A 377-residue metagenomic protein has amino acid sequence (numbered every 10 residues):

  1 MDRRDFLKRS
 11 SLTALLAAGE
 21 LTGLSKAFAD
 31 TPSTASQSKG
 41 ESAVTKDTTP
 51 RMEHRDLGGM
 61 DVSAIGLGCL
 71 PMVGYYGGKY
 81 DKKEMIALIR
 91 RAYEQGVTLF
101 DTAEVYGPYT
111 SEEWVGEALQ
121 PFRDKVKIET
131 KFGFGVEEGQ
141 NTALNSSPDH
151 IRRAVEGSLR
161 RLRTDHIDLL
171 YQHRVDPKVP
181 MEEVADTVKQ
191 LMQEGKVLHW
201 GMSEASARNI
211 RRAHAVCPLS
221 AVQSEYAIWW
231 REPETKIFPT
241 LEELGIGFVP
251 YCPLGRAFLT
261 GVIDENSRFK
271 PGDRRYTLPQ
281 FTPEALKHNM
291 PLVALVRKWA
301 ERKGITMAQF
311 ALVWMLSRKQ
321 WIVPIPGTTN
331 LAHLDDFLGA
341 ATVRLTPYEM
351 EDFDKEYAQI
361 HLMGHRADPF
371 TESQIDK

Functional and structural regions predicted by a protein language model:
D2-K127: N-terminal binding-site loop/beta-alpha segment at the start of enzyme catalytic domains that lines or forms
L7, F28-M52, I86, E243 (+5 more regions): Terminal-tail/helix-coil boundary detector
L57, L67, F100, V115 (+12 more regions): Conserved, mostly hydrophobic/aromatic
M60-I65, G96-T98, R123-V126, T164-D168 (+5 more regions): Short, well-ordered coil/turn segments that N-cap beta-strands
V73-Y76, G135-N141, H333: A short acidic, helix-capping loop that chelates divalent metal ions and anchors anionic groups
I89, E112, G116, V155-E156 (+7 more regions): Generic structural signal for well-ordered alpha-helices, preferentially at hydrophobic/aromatic core positions
E137-E232, K236, I246-G247: Glycine/proline-rich, positively charged, aromatic-decorated active-site loop/lid region on the catalytic face
P233-F269: Aromatic-lined glycan-binding groove of carbohydrate-active enzymes
